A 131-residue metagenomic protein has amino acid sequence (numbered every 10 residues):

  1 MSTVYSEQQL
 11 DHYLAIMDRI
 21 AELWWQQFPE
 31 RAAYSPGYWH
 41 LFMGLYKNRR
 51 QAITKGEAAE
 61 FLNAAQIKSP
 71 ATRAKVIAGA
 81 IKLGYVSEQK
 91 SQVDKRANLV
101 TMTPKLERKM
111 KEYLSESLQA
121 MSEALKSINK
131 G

Functional and structural regions predicted by a protein language model:
M1-L10, A15: Charge-rich, low-complexity N-terminal segments
Y13-K47: Short alpha-helical segments that sit at the start of domains
W24, K111-G131: Amphipathic alpha-helical dimerization/coiled-coil segments that flank or bridge DNA-binding/regulatory modules
Q51-L62: Short acidic, hydrophobic short linear motifs in intrinsically disordered regions
I67-K82: Short amphipathic alpha-helical interaction segments
I81-S91: A short, conserved structural fragment
S91-L114: Short, cationic-aromatic polyanion-contact patches
